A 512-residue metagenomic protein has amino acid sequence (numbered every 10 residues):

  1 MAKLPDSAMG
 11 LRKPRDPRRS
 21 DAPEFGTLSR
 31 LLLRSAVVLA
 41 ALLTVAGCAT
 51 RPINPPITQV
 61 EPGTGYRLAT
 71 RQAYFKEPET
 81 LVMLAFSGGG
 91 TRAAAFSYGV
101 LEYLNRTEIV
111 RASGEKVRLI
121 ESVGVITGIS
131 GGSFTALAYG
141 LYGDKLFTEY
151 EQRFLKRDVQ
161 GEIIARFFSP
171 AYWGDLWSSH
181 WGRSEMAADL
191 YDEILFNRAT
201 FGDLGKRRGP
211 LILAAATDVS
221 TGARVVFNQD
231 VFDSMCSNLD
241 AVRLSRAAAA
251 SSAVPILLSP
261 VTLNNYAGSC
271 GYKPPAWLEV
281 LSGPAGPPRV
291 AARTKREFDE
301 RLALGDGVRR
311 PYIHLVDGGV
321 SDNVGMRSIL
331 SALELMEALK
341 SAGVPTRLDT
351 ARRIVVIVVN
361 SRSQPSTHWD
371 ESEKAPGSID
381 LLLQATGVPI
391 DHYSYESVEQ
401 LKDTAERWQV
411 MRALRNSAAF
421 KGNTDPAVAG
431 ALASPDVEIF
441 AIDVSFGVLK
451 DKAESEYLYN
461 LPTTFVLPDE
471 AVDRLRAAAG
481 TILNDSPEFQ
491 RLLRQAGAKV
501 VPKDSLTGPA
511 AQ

Functional and structural regions predicted by a protein language model:
A2-L4, L32-L33, G47-Q512: Catalytic domains of lipid- and phosphate-ester/thioester hydrolases
L4, G10-A36: Bacterial N-terminal signal peptides that target proteins for export
R34-A46: Bacterial N-terminal signal peptides
